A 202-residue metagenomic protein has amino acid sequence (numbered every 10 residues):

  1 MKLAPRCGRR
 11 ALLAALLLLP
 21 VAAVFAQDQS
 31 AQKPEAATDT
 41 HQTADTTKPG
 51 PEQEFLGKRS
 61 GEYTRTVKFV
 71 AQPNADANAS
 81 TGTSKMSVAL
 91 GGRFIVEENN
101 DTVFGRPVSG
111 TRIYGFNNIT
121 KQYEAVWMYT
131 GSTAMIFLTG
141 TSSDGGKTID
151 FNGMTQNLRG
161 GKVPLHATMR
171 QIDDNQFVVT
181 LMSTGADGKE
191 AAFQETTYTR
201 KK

Functional and structural regions predicted by a protein language model:
K2-A4, F25-S30: N-terminal acidic, proline/glycine-rich, low-complexity intrinsically disordered segments
K2-L13: Bacterial N-terminal signal peptides that target proteins for export
K2-L3, P20, D173: Helix-centric, low-specificity signal for extended rod-like, repetitive segments
L13-A22: Bacterial N-terminal signal peptides
Q27-K202: Hydrophobic small-molecule pocket/channel-lining residues, especially in calycin-type beta-barrels
